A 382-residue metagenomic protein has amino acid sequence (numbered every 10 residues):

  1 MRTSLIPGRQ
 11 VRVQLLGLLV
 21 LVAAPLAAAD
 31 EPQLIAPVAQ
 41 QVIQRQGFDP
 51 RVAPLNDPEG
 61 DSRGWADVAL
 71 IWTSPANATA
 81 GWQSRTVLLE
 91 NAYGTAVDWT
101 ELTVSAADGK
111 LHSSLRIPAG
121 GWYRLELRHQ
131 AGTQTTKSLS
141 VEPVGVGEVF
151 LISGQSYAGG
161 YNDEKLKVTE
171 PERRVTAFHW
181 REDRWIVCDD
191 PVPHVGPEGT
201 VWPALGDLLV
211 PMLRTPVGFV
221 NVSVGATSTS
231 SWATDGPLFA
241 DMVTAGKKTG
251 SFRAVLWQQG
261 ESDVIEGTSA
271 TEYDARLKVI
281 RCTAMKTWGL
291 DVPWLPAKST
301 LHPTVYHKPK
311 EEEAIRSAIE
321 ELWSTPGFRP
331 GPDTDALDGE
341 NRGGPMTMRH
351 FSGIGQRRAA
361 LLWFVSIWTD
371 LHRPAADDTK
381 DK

Functional and structural regions predicted by a protein language model:
M1-V11: N-terminal secretory signal peptides that target proteins for export/translocation
V11, A27-A28: Exposed, low-complexity/repetitive linear segments and helix-based recognition motifs, biased toward charged/polar
Q14-A24: Bacterial N-terminal signal peptides
D30-K382: Cell-envelope and extracellular/periplasmic
